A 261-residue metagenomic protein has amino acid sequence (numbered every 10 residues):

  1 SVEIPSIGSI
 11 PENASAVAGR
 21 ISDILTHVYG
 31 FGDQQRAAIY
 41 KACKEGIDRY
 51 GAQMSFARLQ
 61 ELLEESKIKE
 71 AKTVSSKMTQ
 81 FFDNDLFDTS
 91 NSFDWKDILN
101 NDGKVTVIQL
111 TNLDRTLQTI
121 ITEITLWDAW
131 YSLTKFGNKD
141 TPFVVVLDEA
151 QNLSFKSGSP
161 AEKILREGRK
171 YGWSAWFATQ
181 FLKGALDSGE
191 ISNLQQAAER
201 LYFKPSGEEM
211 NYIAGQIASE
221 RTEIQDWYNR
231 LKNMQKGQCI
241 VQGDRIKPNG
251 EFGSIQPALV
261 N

Functional and structural regions predicted by a protein language model:
S1-W173, F177, L186-E190, Q195 (+1 more regions): P-loop NTPase motor domains
Y29, N112, T179, G207 (+1 more regions): Short loop or secondary-structure boundary microenvironments that flank and position key functional residues
S174-T179, R200-K204: Short hydrophobic alpha-helical runs that function as membrane-insertion/retention elements
L182: Aromatic-lined carbohydrate-recognition surfaces of secreted/lumenal glycan-active proteins
A185, G189-N261: P-loop NTPase motor core of the ASCE superfamily
